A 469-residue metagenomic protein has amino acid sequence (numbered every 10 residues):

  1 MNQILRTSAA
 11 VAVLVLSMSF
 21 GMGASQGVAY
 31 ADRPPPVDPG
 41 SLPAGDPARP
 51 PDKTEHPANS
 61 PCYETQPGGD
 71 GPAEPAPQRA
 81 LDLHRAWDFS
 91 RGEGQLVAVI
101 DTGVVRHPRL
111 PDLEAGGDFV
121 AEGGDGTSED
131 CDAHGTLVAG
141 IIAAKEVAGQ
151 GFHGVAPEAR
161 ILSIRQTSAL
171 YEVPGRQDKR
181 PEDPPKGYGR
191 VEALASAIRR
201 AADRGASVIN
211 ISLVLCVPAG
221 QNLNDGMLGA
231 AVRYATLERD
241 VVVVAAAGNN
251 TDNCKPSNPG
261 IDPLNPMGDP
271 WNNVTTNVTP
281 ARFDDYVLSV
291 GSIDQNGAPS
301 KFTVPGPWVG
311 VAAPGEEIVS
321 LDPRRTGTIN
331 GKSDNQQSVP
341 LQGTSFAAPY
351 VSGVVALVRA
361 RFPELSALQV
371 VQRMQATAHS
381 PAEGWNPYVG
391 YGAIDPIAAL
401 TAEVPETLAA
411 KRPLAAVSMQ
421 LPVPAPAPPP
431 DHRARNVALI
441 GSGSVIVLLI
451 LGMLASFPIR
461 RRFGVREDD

Functional and structural regions predicted by a protein language model:
M1-D32, S442-P458: Secretory targeting and sorting signals
P34-Y188, A197, D203, T251 (+1 more regions): Active-site core segment of subtilase-fold serine proteases
D88-R91, A143-V147, Q166, R199-S207 (+9 more regions): Sec-exported extracytoplasmic/periplasmic mature domains
D101, G248, G343: Active-site glycine-centered loops adjacent to acidic/histidine catalytic or metal-binding residues that shape
G123-E129, E182-Y188, C216-N222, A298 (+3 more regions): Second-shell loop/turn segments in exported
Q166, G315-V389: Hydrolase catalytic cores
S207-P323: Catalytic-core segments of hydrolase enzymes
F362-D469: C-terminal subdomain of the subtilisin-like protease fold in secreted/lumenal serine endopeptidases
